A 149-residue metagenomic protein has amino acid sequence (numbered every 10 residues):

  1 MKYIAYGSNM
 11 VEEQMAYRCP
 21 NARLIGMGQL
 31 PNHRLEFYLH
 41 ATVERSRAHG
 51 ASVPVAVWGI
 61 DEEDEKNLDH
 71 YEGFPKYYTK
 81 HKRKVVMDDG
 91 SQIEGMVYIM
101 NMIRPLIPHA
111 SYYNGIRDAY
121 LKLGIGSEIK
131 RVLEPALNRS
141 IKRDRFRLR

Functional and structural regions predicted by a protein language model:
M1-R149: Glycine-aromatic micro-motifs
